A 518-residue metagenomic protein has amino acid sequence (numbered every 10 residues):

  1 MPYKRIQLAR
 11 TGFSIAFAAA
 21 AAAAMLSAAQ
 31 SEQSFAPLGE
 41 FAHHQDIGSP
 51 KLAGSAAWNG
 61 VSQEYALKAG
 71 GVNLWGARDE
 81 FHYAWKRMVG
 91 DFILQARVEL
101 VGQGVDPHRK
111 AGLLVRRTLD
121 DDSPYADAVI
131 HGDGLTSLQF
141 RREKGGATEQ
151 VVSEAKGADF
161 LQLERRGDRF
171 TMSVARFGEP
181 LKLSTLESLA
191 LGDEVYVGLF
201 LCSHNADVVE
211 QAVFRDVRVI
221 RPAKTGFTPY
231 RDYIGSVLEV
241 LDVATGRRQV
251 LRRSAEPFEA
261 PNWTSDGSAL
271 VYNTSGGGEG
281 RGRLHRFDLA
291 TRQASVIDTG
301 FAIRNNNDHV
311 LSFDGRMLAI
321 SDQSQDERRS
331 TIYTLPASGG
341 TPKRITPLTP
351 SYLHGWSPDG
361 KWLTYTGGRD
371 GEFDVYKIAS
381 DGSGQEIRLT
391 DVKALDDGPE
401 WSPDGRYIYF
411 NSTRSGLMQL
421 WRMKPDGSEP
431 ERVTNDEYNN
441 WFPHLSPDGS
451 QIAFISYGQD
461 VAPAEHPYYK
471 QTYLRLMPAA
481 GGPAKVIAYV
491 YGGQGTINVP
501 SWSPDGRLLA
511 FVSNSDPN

Functional and structural regions predicted by a protein language model:
M1-A9: N-terminal secretory signal peptides that target proteins for export/translocation
G12-A24: Bacterial N-terminal signal peptides
A22-S34: Bacterial Sec-dependent signal peptides at the C-terminal "C-region" and cleavage site
S31-F227: Extracellular glycan-recognition regions
K224-N518: Sequence signature of WD/YWTD-type beta-propeller architectures
